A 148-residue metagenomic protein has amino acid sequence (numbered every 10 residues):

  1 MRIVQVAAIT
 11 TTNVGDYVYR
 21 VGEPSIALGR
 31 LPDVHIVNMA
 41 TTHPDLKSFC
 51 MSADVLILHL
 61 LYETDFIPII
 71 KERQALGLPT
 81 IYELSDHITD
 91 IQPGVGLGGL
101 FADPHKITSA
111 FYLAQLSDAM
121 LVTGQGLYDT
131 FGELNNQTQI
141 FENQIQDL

Functional and structural regions predicted by a protein language model:
M1-E63: N-terminal pre-catalytic "stem/leader" segment of glycosyltransferase-like enzymes
P32, L76-G77: Helix C-cap/helix->beta junction micro-motif
T42-P44, P79, D90-F111, D147: Nucleotide-sugar donor phosphate/pyrophosphate-binding loop at the beta->alpha transition of glycosyltransferases
L46, T64-I67, Y128-D129: Short, well-ordered alpha-helical microsegments
M51, E72-A75, I88, L100-M120: Membrane-proximal helix-turn-helix segments that form the acceptor-binding/catalytic region of lipid-linked
V55-H59, I81-E83, L121: Structural motif
H59-L76: An aromatic- and histidine-rich active-site surface loop
L116-L148: Donor nucleotide-sugar binding/catalytic pocket of nucleotide-sugar-dependent glycosyltransferases
